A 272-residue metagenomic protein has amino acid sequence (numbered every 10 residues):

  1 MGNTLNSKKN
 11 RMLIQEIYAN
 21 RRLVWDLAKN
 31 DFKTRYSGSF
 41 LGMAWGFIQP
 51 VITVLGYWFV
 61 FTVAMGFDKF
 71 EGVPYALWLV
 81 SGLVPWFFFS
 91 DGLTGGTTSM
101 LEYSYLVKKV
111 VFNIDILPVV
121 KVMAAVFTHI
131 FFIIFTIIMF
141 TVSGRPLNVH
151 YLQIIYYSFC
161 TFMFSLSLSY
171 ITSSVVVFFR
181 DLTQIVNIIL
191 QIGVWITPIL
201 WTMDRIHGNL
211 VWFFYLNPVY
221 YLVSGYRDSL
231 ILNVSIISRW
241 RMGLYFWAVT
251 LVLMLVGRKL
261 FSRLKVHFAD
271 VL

Functional and structural regions predicted by a protein language model:
M1-L272: Hydrophobic transmembrane alpha-helices and immediately adjacent juxtamembrane helices of multi-pass inner-membrane
